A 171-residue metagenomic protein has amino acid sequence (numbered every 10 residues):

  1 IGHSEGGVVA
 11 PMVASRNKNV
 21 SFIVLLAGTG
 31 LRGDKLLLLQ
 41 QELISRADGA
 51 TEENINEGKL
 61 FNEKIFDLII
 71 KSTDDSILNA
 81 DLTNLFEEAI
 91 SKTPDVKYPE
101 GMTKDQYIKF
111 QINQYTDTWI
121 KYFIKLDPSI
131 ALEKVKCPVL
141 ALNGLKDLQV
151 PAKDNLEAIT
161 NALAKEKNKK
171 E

Functional and structural regions predicted by a protein language model:
I1-S45: Primarily recognizes the serine-hydrolase "nucleophile elbow" in alpha/beta-hydrolase and SGNH/GDSL folds
E5-V9, F61, W119, P128 (+2 more regions): Stable alpha-helical elements in mature extracytoplasmic
A14, I159-L163: A conserved amphipathic alpha-helix that caps or lines the catalytic cleft of carbohydrate- and lipid-modifying enzymes
L26-E133: Accessory cap/linker subdomain of secreted extracellular hydrolases
Q40-E42, E157-T160: Glycine-rich, phosphate-binding/catalytic loops in enzymes
V135, A141-N143: Short beta-strand/loop motif that positions the catalytic acidic residue of the alpha/beta-hydrolase fold
L148-D154: Conserved alpha/beta-hydrolase "acid-adjacent" motif
A164-E171: Catalytic histidine neighborhood in serine/cysteine hydrolases with alpha/beta-hydrolase-type architecture
